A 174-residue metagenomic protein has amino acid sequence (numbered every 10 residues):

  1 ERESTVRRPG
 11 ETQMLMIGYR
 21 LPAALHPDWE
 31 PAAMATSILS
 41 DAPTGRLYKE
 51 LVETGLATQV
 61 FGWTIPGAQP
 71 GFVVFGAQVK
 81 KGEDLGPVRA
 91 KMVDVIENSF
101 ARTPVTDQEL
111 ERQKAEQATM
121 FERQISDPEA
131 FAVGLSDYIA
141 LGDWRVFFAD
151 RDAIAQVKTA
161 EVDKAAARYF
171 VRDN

Functional and structural regions predicted by a protein language model:
E1-S4, R20, T58-W63, E161-K164: Glycine-rich, charged/polar anion/phosphate-binding loops that engage phosphate groups from diverse ligands
E1-T44: His/Glu-based metal-binding/catalytic segments typifying zinc-dependent metallopeptidases
R8-G10, I65-F72, D143-W144: Short, flexible turn/loop "capping" segments at secondary-structure junctions
M16-G18, L39-V79: A structural supersecondary motif
I17, A33, L51, M92 (+2 more regions): Divalent metal-coordination and catalytic microenvironments
G18-L25, M34-S37, V74-L85, I96-P104 (+1 more regions): Second-shell loop/turn segments in exported
G18-R20, G76-Q78, Q108-N174: C-terminal regions of mature proteins
P43, I65-Q124: M16/insulysin-pitrilysin zinc metalloprotease superfamily fold
